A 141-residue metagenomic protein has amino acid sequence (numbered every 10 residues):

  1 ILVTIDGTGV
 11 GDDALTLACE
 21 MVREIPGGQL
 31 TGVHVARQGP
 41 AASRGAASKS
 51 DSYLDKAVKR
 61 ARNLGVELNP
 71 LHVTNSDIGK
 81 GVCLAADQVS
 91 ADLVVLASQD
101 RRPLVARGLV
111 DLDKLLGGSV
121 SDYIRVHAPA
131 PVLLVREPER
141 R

Functional and structural regions predicted by a protein language model:
I1-A47, R62-V66: Small/aliphatic-rich secondary-structure junction motif
C19, C83, D122-Y123: Active-site phosphate/pyrophosphate- and oxyanion-stabilizing loops and adjacent acidic/basic residues in soluble
R23, D87-Q88, V126: Solvent-exposed polar/charged
T31-V33, N69-V73, L133: General small-molecule cofactor/ligand-binding pocket signal
A47-D55, G118: Short, surface-exposed alpha-helical segments at coil->helix boundaries
R62-L104, E139-R141: Structural beta-alpha unit
L64, H127-P129: Short, structured coil segments at secondary-structure junctions
L96-V126, P138-R141: Glycine-rich, Arg-bearing micro-motifs that act as flexible, cationic patches
